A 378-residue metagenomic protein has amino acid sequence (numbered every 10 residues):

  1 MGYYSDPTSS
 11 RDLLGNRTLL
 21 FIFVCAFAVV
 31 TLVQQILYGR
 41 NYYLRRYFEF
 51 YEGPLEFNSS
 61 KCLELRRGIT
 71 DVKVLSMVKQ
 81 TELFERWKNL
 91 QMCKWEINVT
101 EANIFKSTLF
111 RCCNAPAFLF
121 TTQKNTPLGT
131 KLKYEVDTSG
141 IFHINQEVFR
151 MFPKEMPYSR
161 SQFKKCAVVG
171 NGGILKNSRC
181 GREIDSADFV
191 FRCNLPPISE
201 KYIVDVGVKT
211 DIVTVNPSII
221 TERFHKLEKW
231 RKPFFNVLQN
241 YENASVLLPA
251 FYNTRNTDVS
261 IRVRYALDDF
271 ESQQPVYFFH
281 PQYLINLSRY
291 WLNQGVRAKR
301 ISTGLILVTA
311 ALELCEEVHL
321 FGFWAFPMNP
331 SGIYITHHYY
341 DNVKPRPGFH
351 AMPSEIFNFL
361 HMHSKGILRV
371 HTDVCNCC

Functional and structural regions predicted by a protein language model:
G2-C378: Metal-ion/cofactor- or nucleotide/acyl-coenzyme-handling active-site neighborhoods
